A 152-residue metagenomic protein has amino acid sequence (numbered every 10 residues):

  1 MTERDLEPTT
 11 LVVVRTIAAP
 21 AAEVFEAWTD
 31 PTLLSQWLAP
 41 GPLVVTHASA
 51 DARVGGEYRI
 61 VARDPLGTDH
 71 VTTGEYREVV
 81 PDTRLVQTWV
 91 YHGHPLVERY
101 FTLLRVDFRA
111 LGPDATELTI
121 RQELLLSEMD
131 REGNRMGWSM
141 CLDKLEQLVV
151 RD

Functional and structural regions predicted by a protein language model:
M1-V44: Hydrophobic ligand-binding cavity/cleft-lining segments
D5-T9, A50-A52, L66-H70, L96-Y100 (+1 more regions): A generic structural micro-feature
P8-V14, A21, E57, V71 (+3 more regions): Intrinsic-disorder/low-complexity, polar/charged segments enriched in Ser/Thr/Lys/Arg/Asp/Glu/Gln
V12-V13, T32-D69: Short beta-edge strand/loop motif at the mouth of beta-sheet-based domains
R15, H47-A48, T72-E78, T102-A110: Hydrophobic/aromatic beta-strand elements that line small-molecule binding cavities or substrate pockets in beta-rich
A21-A22, D51-R53, R77-R84, D107-E117: A short, structured loop/turn motif at beta-sheet edges
V24, L34, Y58, Y76 (+4 more regions): Hydrophobic pocket/interface hotspot
V86-T88, H92-S139: Beta-strand/loop substructures that line and gate deep hydrophobic ligand-binding cavities in soluble
